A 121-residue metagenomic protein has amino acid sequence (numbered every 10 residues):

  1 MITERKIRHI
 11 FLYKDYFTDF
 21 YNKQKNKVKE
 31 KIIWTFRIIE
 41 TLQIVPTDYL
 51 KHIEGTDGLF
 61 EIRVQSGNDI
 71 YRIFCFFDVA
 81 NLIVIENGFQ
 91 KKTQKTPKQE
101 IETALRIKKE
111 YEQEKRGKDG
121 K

Functional and structural regions predicted by a protein language model:
M1-I70, V79-I83, K92-K121: Basic, Lys/Arg-enriched alpha-helical interface segments
E86: ATP-dependent carboxylate-activation loops
